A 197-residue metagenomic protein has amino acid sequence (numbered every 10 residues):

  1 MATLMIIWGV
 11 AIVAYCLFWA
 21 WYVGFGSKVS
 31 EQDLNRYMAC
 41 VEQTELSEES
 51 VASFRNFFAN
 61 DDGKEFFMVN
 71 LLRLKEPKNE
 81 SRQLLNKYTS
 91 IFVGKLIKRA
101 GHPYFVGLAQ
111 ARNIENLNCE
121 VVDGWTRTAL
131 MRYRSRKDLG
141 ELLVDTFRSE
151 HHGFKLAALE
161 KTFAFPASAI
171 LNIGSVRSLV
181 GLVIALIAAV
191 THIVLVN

Functional and structural regions predicted by a protein language model:
A2-W125, S168-N197: Short S/T/G/P-rich N-terminal loop/turn motif that feeds into the first structured element of a domain
E80, R134-H151: Short amphipathic alpha-helices within nucleic acid-binding modules
D123-L139: Hydrophobic alpha-helical transmembrane segments
H151-A167: Conserved short beta-strand edge segments in small beta-sheet-based binding/regulatory domains
